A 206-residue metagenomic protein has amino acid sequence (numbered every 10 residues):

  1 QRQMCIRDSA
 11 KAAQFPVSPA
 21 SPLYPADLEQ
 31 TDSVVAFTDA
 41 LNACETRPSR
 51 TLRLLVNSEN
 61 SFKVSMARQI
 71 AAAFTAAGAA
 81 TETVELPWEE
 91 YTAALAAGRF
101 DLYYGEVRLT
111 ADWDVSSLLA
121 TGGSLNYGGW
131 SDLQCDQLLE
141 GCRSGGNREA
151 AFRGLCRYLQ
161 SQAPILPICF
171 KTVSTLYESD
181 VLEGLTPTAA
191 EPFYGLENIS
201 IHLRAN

Functional and structural regions predicted by a protein language model:
Q1-Q3, R7-A72, L203-A205: Append "and occasionally in soluble cytosolic enzymes with long acidic Gly/Pro-rich linkers
Q3, R7-A10, P22, N42-T46 (+7 more regions): Sec-exported extracytoplasmic/periplasmic mature domains
A10, Q30-F37, E59-A67, W88 (+2 more regions): Solvent-exposed, acidic/flexible segments
P22-D39, C44, A94-G98, S116-G141 (+1 more regions): Short, solvent-exposed loop/beta-turn-alpha elements that line the ligand-binding surface or hinge of extracytoplasmic
L41-L109: Ligand/substrate-recognition segments at binding pockets and active sites
A43-N57, E106, G146-S179: Bilobed periplasmic-binding protein-like "clamshell/Venus-flytrap" ligand-binding domains
T51, V64-A72, A76, L133 (+5 more regions): Small-molecule-sensing regulatory modules
T110-S116: Short beta-strand-centered segments that line the small-molecule binding cleft or hinge of alpha/beta clamshell
